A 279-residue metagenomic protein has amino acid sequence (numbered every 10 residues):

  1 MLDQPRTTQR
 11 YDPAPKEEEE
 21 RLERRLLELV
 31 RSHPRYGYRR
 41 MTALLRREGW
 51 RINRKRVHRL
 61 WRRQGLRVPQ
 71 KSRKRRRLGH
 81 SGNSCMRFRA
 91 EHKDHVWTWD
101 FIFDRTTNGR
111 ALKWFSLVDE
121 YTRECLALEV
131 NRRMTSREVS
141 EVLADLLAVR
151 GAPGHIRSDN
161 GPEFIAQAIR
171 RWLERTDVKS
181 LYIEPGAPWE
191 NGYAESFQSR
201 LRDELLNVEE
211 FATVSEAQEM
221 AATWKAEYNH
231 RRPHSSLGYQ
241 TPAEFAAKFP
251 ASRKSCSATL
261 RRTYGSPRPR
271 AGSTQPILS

Functional and structural regions predicted by a protein language model:
M1-S279: Charged DNA-binding/catalytic regions of mobile-element recombinases
